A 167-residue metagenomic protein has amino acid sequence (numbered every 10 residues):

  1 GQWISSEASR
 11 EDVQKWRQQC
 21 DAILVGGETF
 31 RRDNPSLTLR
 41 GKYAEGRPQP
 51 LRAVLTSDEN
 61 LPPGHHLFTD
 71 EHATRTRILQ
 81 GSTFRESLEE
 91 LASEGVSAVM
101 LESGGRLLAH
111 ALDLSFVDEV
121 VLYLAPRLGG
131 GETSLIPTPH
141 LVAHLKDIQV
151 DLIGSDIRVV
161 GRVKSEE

Functional and structural regions predicted by a protein language model:
G1-E167: Enzymes that bind and transform nitrogen-containing heteroaromatic metabolites
